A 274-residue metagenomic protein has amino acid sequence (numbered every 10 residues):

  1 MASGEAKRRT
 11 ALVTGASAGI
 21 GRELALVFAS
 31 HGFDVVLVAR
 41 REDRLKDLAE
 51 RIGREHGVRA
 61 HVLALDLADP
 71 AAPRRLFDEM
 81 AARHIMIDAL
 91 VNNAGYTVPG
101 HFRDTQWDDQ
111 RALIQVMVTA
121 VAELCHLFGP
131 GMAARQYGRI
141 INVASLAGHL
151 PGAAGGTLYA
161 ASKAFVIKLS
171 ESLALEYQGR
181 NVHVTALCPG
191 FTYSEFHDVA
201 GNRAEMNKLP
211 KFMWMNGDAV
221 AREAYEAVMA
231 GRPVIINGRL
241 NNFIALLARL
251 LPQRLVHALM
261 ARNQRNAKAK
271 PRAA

Functional and structural regions predicted by a protein language model:
S17-A18: Conserved glycine-rich cofactor-binding loop
H31-L48: Conserved glycine-rich Rossmann-like NAD(P)H-binding loop of the short-chain dehydrogenase/reductase
E42-D43, A64-R75, W107: The beta1-alpha1 cofactor-binding region of Rossmann-like NAD(H)/NADP(H)-dependent oxidoreductases
H101-R103, D109-I114: Substrate-binding pocket helix/loop in short-chain dehydrogenase/reductase
C125, S162: Active-site helix of classical SDR
S145: Residue(s) in the substrate-gating loop at a strand-loop-helix junction that position the organic substrate next
G179-L240: SDR active-site lid
